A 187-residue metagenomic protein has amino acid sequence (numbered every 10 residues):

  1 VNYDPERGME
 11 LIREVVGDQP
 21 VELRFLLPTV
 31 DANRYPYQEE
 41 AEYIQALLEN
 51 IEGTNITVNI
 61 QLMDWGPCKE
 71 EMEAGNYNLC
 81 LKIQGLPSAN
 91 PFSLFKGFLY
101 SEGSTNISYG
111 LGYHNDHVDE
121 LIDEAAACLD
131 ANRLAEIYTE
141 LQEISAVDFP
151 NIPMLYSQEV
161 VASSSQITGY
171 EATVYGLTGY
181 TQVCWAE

Functional and structural regions predicted by a protein language model:
V1-E6, E71-G75, K96-A127, Y156-E187: Short, solvent-exposed loop/beta-turn-alpha elements that line the ligand-binding surface or hinge of extracytoplasmic
V1-N50, H114, R133, I137-E140: Append "and occasionally in soluble cytosolic enzymes with long acidic Gly/Pro-rich linkers
V15-A32, I83, C128-S165: Bilobed periplasmic-binding protein-like "clamshell/Venus-flytrap" ligand-binding domains
D18-Q19, G53, V58-I60, E120 (+1 more regions): Acidic/polar-rich alpha-helix caps and helix-coil junctions
P36-Q38, P91-F95, S165-Q166: Short, solvent-exposed loop/turn and secondary-structure capping segments
L47-E52, N76, A125, L129 (+2 more regions): Alpha-helix capping/termination and helix-coil
E49-E102: Periplasmic binding protein-like
E49-N50, N59, E124-T139, Q182-E187: Conserved C-terminal helix/tail region of periplasmic/extracytoplasmic solute-binding proteins
